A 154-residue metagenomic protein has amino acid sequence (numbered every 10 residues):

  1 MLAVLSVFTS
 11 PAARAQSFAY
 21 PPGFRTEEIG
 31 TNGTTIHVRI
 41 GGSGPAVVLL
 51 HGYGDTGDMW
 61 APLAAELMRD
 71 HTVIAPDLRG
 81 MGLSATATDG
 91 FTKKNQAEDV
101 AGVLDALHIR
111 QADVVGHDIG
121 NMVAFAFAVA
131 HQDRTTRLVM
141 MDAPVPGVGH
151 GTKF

Functional and structural regions predicted by a protein language model:
M1-P45, R69-H71: Alpha/beta-hydrolase fold catalytic core
P22-G23, F91, I119, F125: Tryptophan-centric aromatic hotspots in well-structured domains and transmembrane helices
R25, L49, I74, V115 (+1 more regions): Conserved Rossmann-like nucleotide-binding pocket used by diverse enzymes that bind dinucleotide cofactors
N32-G33, R39-G41, A75-G116, V145-G147: Active-site loop/oxyanion-hole signature of alpha/beta-hydrolase fold enzymes
T34-T35, I40-L83, V103: Conserved HGGG/HGGXW glycine-rich cap/lid loop of the alpha/beta-hydrolase fold
D58-A61, K94, E98, D133: A structural signal for well-ordered alpha-helical segments within the folded catalytic domains of diverse enzymes
A61, A101, F125-V129: Short, hydrophobic alpha-helix immediately C-terminal to the catalytic nucleophile
D70, L107-K153: Conserved hydrolase catalytic core segment
